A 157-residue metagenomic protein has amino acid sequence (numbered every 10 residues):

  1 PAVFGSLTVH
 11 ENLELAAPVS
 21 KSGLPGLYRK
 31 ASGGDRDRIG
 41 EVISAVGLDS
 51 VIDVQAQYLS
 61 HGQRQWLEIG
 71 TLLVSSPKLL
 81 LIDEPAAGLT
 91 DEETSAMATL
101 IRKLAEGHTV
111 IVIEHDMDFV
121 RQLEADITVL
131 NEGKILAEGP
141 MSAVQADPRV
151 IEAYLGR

Functional and structural regions predicted by a protein language model:
S6-S22: Q-loop/switch helix immediately C-terminal to the Walker
E14, P25-V54, K78, T99: Conserved ABC ATPase "signature" region
Q55-L59: Conserved ABC ATPase signature
L80-E84: Catalytic Walker B motif of ABC-type/P-loop ATPase nucleotide-binding domains
T94-E106: Helical segment within the ABC ATPase nucleotide-binding domain
V120-Q122: A short, surface-exposed alpha-helical micro-motif characterized by mixed small hydrophobic and charged/polar residues
